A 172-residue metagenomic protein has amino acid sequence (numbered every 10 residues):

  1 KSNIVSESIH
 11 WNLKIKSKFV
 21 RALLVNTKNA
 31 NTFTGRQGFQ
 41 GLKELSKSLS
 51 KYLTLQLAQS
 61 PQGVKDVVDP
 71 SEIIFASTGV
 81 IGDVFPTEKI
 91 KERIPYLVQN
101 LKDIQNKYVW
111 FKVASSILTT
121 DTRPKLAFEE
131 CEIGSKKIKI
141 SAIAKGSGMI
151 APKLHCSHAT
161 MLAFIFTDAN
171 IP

Functional and structural regions predicted by a protein language model:
K1-S17, A30, R36-E44, S48 (+1 more regions): Terminal domain-initiation and capping elements
I15-K18, L53-L57, I104-K107: Short C-terminal domain-edge/linker segments immediately following a structured domain
I15-S17, N29-N31, G148, N170-I171: Residues that cap or initiate secondary-structure elements
K28-T34, F75-T78: Short acidic, glycine/Ser/Thr-rich loop/turn "cap" segments at secondary-structure junctions
K43-Y52, V68-P172: Glycine-rich, mobile lid/loop segments that gate access to catalytic sites or pores
T54-V68: Intrinsic disorder/low-complexity segments
